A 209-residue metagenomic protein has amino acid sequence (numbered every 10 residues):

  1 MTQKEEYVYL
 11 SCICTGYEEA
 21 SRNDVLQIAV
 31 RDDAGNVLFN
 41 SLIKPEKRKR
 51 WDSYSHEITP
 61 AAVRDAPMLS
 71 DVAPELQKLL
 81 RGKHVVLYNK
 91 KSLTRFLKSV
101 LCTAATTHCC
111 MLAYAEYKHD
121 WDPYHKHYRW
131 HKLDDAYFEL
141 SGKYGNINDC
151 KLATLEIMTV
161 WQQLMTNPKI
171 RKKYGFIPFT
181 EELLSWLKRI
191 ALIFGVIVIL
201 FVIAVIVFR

Functional and structural regions predicted by a protein language model:
T2-A105, W130-S141: Conserved non-catalytic scaffold segment of RNase H-like nuclease domains
A61-R64, H125, G145-D149: Pocket-edge positions in alpha/beta enzyme catalytic cores
H84-K90, F96, H131-W186: Acidic, Mg2+-coordinating catalytic module of metal-dependent nucleases/exonucleases that use a two-metal-ion mechanism
H108-Y128: Short alpha-helix plus adjacent loop in nuclease-associated cores
S185-F194: N-terminal Sec-pathway targeting helices
L200-R209: Juxtamembrane boundary at the C-terminal end of a transmembrane helix
